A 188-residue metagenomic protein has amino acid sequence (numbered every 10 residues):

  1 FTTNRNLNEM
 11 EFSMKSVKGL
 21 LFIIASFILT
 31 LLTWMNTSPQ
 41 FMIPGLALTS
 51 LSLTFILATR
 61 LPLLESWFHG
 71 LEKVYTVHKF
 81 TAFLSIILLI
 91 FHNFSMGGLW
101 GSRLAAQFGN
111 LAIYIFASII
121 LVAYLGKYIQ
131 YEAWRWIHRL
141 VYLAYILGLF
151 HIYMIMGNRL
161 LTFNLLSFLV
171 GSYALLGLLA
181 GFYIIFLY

Functional and structural regions predicted by a protein language model:
T2-N6: Extreme N-terminal basic, low-complexity initiation segments that serve as generic localization/processing leaders
L7-Y188: Membrane-embedded alpha-helical bundles that constitute the cytochrome b-like, heme-associated redox core of multi-pass
